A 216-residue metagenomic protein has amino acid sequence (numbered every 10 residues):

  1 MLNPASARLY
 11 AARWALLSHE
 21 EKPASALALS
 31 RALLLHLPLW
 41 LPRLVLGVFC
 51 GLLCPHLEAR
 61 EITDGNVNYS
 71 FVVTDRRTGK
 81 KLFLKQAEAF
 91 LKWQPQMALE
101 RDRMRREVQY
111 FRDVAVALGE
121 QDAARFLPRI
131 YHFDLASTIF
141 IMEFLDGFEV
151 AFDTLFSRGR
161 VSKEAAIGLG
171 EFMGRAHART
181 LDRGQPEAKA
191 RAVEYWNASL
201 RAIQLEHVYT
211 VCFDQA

Functional and structural regions predicted by a protein language model:
M1-T138: Conserved NTP-binding catalytic cores of kinases and kinase-like/nucleotidyltransferase enzymes across multiple kinase
N3, A188-A216: Active-site catalytic-loop/activation-segment of kinase and kinase-like phosphoryl-transfer enzymes
F83, I141, Q185-P186: A structural signal for short, well-ordered beta-strand segments and their strand-loop junctions that often border
Q86, F144, A198-L200: Residues immediately flanking
P128-D134, P186-E194: Acidic carboxylate-rich catalytic motifs and surrounding loops in phosphoryl-/glycosyl-chemistry enzymes
S137-E149: Conserved short submotifs of the Hanks-type protein kinase catalytic core that shape the nucleotide-binding pocket
F148-A190: Conserved kinase catalytic-core helix
